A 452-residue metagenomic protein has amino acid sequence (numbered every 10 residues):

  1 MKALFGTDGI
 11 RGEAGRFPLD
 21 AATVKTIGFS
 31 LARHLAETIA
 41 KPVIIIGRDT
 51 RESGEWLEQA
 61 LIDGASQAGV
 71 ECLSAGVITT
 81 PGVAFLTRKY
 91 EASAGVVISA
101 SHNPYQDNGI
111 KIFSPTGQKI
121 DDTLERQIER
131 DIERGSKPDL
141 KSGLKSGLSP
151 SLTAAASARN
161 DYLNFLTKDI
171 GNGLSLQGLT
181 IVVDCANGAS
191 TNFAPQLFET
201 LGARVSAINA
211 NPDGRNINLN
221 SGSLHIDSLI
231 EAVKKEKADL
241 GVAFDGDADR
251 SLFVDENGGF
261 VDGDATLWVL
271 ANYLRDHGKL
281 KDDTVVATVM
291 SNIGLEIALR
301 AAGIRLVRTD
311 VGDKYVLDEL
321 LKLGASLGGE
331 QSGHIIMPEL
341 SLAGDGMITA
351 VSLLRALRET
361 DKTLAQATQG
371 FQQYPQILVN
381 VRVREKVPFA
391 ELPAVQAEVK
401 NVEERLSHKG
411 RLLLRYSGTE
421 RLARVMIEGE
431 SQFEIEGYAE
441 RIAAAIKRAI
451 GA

Functional and structural regions predicted by a protein language model:
M1-D63, Q67-A68, T153-G178, E391: An N-terminal, well-structured beta->alpha segment
E13, N108-E236: Gly/Ser/Thr-enriched, mixed-charge loops and adjacent short helices that form phosphate/oxyanion-binding elements
R33, E37-D107, Q196-V254: N-terminal small/polar loop signature for handling phosphorylated ligands or for N-terminal nucleophile
A40-D49, L73, T180-V182, D283-V289 (+1 more regions): Short glycine-rich phosphate-binding loop at a beta-alpha junction
K119-D121, A207, G259-G278, G346-R355 (+2 more regions): Gly/Ser/Thr-rich active-site loops/lids in small-molecule metabolic enzymes that frequently grip phosphoryl groups
R126-N164, K168, E256-G329, I336: Proline/glycine-rich low-complexity loops and linkers
L240, H277-A452: Phosphate-binding and adjacent anionic-ligand microenvironments
